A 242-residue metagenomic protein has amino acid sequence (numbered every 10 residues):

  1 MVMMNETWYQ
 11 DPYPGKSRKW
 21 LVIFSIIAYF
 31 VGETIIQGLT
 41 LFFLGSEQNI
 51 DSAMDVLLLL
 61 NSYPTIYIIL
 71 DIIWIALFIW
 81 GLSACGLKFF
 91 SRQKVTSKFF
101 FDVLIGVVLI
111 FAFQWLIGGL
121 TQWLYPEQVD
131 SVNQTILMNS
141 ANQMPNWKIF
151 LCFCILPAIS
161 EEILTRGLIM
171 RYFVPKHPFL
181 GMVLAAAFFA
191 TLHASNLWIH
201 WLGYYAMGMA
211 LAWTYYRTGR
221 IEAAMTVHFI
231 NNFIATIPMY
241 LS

Functional and structural regions predicted by a protein language model:
M1-R92, S97, V108, W123 (+1 more regions): N-terminal, membrane-interfacial amphipathic/helix-forming hydrophobic leader that caps and precedes the first
K19-I27, F100-V107, W147, L151 (+3 more regions): Hydrophobic alpha-helical transmembrane segments
F30, T34-G38, V183-A186, A190 (+1 more regions): Functionally important transmembrane alpha-helices
D51-I73, P145-I149, H177-A185, R220-T226: Membrane-interface starts of transmembrane alpha-helices
A53-L60, L87-L156: Juxtamembrane helix-loop-helix connectors linking adjacent transmembrane helices in multi-pass membrane enzymes
L70-I75, C152, G203-L211: Hydrophobic core segments of transmembrane alpha-helices in multi-pass, intramembrane catalytic enzymes
Q93, E162, H193, R220 (+1 more regions): Divalent metal-coordination and catalytic microenvironments
A112-F113, Q134-A194: Function-critical hydrophobic alpha-helical transmembrane segments in multi-pass membrane proteins
